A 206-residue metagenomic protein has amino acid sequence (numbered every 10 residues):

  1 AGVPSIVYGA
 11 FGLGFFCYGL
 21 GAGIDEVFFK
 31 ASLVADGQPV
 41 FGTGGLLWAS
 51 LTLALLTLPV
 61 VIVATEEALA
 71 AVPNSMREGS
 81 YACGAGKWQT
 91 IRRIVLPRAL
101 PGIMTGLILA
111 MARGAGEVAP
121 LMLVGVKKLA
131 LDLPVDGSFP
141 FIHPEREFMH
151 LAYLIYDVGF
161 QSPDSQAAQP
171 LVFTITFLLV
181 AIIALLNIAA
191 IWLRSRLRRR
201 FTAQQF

Functional and structural regions predicted by a protein language model:
A1-G12, R77, A203-F206: Cytoplasmic-entry segments and transmembrane alpha-helices of multi-pass inner-membrane transporters
G2-V3, A99, L107, M111-G114 (+4 more regions): Hydrophobic transmembrane alpha-helical segments of multi-pass transport and channel proteins
G2-V3, F16, L51-V61, M111-A115 (+2 more regions): Hydrophobic transmembrane alpha-helices
V7, V61-P73, Y81, K87-G125: Transmembrane alpha-helices
G9-L55, G125-K128, P134-E145: Membrane-interfacial helix termini and adjacent extracytoplasmic/periplasmic loops of multi-pass transporters
A22, E26, K30, L69-V72 (+3 more regions): Transmembrane helix-loop junctions in multipass membrane proteins, especially transporters and channels
E66-N74, Y81, Y153, D157-F206: C-terminal transmembrane helix and the adjacent membrane-cytosol boundary/short C-terminal tail of inner/organellar
M122-L178: Interhelical loop and adjacent transmembrane-helix boundary motif in polytopic membrane transport permeases
